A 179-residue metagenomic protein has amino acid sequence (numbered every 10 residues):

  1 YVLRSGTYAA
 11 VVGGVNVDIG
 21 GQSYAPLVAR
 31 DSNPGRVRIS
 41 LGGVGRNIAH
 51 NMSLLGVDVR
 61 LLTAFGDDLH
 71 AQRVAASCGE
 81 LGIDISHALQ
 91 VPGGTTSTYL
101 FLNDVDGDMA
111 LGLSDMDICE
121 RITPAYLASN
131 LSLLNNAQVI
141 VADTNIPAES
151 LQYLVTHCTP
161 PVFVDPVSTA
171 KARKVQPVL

Functional and structural regions predicted by a protein language model:
Y1-L62, L69-I83: Glycine-rich phosphate/adenosyl-contacting loop at the front of the ribokinase-like
Y1-V15, R60, S77-Q90, F101-L179: Ribokinase/PfkB-type carbohydrate-kinase core domain
F65-D68, S168: Residues in the short beta-alpha loop(s) of Rossmann-like NAD(P)-binding domains
P92-G94: Short, glycine-/polar-rich solvent-exposed loops and beta-turns at beta-strand/coil boundaries
T96-Y99: Short alpha-helix plus adjacent loop in nuclease-associated cores
